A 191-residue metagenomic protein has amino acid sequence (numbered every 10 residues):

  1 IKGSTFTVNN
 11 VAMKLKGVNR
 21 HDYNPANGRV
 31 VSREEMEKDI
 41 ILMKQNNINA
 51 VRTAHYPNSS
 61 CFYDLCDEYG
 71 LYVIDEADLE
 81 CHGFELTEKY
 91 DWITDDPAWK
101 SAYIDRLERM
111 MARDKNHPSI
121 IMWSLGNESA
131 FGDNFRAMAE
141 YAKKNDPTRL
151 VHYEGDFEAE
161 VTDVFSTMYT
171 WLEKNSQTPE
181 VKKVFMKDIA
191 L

Functional and structural regions predicted by a protein language model:
I1-M43, D64: N-terminal carbohydrate-binding accessory modules
V8-M13, I48-V51, W123: N-terminal, helix-rich and Lys/Arg-enriched segments in bacterial and organellar proteins
I40-M43, A50-L191: Substrate-binding/catalytic cleft of secreted carbohydrate-active enzymes, primarily glycoside hydrolases
